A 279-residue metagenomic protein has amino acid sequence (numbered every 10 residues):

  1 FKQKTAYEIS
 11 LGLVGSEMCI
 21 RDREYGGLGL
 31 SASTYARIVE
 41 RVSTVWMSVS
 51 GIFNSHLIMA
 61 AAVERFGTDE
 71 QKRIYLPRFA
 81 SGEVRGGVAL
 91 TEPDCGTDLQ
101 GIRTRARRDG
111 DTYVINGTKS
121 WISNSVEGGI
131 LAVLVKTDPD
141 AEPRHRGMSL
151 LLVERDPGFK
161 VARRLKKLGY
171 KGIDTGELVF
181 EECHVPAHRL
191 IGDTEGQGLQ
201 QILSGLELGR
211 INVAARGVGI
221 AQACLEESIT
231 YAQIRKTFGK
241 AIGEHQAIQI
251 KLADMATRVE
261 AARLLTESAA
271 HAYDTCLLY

Functional and structural regions predicted by a protein language model:
Q3-V14, M18-I20: Short, small-residue-biased leader/transition segments that mark boundaries at the very start of proteins
E17, R21-G82, S123-I130, I211 (+1 more regions): Internal helix-loop-helix
V39-S43, L134-K136, V153-G158, E181-V185: Short Ser/Thr-interspersed hydrophobic loop/turn segments at strand-loop and sheet-helix junctions that line or gate
G82-L90, L134: A short, Trp-centered hydrophobic/proline-enriched beta-strand micro-motif
T104-R107: A structural signal for short hydrophobic beta-strand segments in well-ordered beta-sheet cores
T112, N116-V161: A short core secondary-structure module
F159-A261: Glycine-rich beta->alpha junctions and the first turn(s) of the following alpha-helix
A253-C276: Active-site pocket-lining segment
